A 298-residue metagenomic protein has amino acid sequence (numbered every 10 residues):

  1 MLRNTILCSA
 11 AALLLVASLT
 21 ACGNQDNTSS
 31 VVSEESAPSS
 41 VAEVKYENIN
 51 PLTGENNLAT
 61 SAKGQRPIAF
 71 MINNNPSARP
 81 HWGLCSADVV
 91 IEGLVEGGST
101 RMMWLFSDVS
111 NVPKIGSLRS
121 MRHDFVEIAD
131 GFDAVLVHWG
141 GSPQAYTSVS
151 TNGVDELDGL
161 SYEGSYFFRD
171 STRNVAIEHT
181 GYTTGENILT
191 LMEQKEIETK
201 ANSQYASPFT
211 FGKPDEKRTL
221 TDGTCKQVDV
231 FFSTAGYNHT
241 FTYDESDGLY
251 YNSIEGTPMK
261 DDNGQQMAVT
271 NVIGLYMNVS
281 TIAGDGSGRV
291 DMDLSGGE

Functional and structural regions predicted by a protein language model:
M1-S9: Bacterial N-terminal signal peptides that target proteins for export
A12-L15: Core hydrophobic alpha-helical transmembrane segments of single-pass membrane proteins
A17-A21: C-terminal motif of bacterial Sec signal peptides marking the signal peptidase cleavage site
G23-D26: Bacterial signal peptide processing site
S29-V89, E96-E298: A surface/extracellular/periplasmic glyco- and lipid-processing/surface-interacting theme
